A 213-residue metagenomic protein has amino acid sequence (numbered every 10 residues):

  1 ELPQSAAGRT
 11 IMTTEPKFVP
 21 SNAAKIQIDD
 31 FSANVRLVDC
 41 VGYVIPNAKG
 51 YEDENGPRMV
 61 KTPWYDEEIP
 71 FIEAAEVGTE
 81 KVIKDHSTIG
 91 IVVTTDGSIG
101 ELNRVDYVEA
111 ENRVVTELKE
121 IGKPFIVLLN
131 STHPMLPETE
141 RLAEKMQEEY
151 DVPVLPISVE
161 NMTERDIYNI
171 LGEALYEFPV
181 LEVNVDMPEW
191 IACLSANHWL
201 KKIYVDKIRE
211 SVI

Functional and structural regions predicted by a protein language model:
L2-K123, E160: Switch- and interface-adjacent substructures of P-loop NTPase systems
L2-S5, E111, T139, K201 (+1 more regions): Generic structural signal for well-ordered, non-membrane alpha-helical segments in soluble metabolic enzymes
V82, I170-A174, K207, S211: Residues that form generic nucleotide/phosphate-binding pockets
R113-I126, S131-N197: Canonical P-loop GTPase G-domain recognition
H198-I213: Charge-patterned, long linear interaction tracts outside catalytic cores
